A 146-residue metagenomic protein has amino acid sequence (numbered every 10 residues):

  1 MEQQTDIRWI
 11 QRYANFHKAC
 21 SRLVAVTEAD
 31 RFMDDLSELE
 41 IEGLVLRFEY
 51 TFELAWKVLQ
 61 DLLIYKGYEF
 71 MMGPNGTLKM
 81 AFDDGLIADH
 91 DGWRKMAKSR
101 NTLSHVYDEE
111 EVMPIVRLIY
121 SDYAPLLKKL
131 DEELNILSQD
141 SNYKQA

Functional and structural regions predicted by a protein language model:
M1-A146: Solvent-exposed interaction patches of small proteins and small membrane subunits
